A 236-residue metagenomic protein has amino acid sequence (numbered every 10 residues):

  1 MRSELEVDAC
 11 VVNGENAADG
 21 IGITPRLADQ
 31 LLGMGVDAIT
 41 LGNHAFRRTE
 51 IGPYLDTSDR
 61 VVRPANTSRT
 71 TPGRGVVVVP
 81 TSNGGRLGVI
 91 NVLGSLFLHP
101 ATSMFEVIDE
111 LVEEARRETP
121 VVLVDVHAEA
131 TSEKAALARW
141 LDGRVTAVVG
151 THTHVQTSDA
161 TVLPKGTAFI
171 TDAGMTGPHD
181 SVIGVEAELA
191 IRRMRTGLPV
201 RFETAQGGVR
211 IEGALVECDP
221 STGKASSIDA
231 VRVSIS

Functional and structural regions predicted by a protein language model:
M1-S236: Acidic, metal/ion-coordinating pockets
